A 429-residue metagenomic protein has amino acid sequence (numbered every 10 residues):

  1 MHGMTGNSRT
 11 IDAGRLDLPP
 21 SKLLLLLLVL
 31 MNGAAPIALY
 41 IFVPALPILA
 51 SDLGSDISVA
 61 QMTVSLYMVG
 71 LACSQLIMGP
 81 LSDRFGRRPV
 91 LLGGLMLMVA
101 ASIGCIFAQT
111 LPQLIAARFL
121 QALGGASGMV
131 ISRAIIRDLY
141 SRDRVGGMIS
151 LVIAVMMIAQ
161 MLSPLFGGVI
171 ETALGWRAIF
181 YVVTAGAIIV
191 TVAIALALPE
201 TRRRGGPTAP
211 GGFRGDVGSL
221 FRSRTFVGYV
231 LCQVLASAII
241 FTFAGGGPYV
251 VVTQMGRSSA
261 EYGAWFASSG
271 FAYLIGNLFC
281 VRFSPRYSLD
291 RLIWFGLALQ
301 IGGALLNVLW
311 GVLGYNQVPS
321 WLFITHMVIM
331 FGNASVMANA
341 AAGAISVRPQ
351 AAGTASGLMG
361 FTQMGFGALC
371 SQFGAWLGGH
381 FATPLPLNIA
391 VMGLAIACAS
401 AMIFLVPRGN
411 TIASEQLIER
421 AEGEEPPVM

Functional and structural regions predicted by a protein language model:
M1-P20, L405-M429: Intrinsic disorder in cytosolic terminal tails and internal cytosolic loops of multi-pass membrane transporters
R9-L18, P199-V230: Juxtamembrane intracellular "pre-TM" segments in multi-pass secondary transporters
D52-G54, G86, F107-Q113, G124 (+2 more regions): Helix-breaking motifs and short loop linkers at transmembrane-helix boundaries and internal kinks in secondary membrane
C73-P112: Conserved MFS/SLC helix-loop-helix module at the cytosolic interface between two early adjacent transmembrane helices
L97-G104, P112-L120, S320-H326: Paired small-residue
Q113, S150-L196, A264: Helix-loop-helix hairpin linking two adjacent transmembrane segments in secondary transporters
A117-I158: Cytoplasmic helix-loop-helix junction between adjacent transmembrane helices in 12-TM secondary transporters
A185-R204, A401-L405: C-terminal membrane-cytosol helix-exit motif in multi-pass small-molecule transporters
